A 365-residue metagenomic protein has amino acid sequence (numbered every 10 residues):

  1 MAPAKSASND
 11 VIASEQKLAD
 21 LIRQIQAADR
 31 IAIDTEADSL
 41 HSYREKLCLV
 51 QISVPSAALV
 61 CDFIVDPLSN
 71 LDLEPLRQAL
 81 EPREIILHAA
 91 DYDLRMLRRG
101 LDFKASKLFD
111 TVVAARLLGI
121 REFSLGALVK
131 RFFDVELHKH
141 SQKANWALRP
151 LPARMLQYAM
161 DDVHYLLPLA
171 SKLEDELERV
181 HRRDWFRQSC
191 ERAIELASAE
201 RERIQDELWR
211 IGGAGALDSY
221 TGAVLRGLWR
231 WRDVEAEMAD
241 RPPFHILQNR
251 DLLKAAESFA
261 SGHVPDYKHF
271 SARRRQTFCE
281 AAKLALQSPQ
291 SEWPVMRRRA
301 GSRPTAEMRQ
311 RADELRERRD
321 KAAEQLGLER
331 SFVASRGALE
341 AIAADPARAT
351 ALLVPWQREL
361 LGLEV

Functional and structural regions predicted by a protein language model:
M1-A127: Conserved RNase H-like, two-metal-ion catalytic cores of nucleic-acid enzymes
R98, A115, K130, D233-A236 (+1 more regions): Residue-level preference for well-ordered alpha-helical positions
F109-V112, H140-L148, E178-S189: Short, surface-exposed recognition loops or helix-turn segments adjacent to catalytic cores
L118, Q157-Y158, S171-K172: Catalytic palm subdomain of template-directed nucleic-acid polymerases, centered on the conserved carboxylate motif
A127-R154: A short, charged helix-loop
A153, L173-V365: Accessory DNA-binding and partner-docking regions appended to nucleic-acid-acting proteins, especially the terminal
